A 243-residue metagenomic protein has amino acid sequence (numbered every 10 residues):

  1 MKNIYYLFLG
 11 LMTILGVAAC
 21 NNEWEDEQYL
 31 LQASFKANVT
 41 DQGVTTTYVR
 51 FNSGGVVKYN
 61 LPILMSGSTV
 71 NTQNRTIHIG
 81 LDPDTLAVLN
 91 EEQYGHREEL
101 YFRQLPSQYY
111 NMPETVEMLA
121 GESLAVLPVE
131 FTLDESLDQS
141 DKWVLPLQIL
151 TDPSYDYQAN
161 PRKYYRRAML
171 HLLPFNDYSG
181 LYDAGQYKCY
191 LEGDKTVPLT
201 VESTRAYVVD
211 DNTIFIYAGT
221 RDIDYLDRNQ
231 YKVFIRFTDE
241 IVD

Functional and structural regions predicted by a protein language model:
M1-F8: Bacterial N-terminal signal peptides that target proteins for export
G16-A19: C-terminal motif of bacterial Sec signal peptides marking the signal peptidase cleavage site
N21-E117, V126-D243: Intrinsically disordered, low-complexity regulatory regions in eukaryotic proteins
E122-S123: Beta-strand-enriched, solvent-exposed domains that form extended recognition/catalytic surfaces
